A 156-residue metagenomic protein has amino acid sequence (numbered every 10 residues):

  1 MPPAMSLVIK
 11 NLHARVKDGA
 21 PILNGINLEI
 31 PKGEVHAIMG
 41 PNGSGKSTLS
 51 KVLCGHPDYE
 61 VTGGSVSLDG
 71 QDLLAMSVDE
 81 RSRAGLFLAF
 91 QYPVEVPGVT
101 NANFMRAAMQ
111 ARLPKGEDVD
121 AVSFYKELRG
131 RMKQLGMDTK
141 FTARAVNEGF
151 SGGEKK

Functional and structural regions predicted by a protein language model:
L7-I9, L23-G25: Conserved structural motif at the start of ABC-family nucleotide-binding domains
M39-P41: The feature captures the beta-strand-to-loop junction immediately N-terminal to the Walker
S47: Walker A/P-loop
C54: Helix-to-loop junction immediately C-terminal to a conserved catalytic motif
S65-R81, N147: ABC ATPase NBD Q-loop/coupling interface
V94-K156: ABC-family P-loop ATPase nucleotide-binding domains
